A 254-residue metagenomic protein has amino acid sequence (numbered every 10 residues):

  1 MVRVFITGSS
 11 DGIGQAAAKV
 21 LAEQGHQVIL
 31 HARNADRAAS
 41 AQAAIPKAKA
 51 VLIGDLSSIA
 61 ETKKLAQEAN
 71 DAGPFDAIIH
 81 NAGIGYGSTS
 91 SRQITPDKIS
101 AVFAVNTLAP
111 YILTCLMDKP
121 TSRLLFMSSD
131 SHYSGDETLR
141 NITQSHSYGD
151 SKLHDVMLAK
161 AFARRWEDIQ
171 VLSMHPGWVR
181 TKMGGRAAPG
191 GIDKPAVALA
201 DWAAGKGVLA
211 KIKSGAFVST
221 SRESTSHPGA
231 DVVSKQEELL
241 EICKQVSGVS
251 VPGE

Functional and structural regions predicted by a protein language model:
R3-G8, H31: Conserved N-terminal Rossmann-fold NAD(P)-binding element of oxidoreductases
S10, A18: N-terminal Rossmann NAD(P)H-binding glycine-rich loop of SDR-like oxidoreductase domains
Q24-S40: Conserved glycine-rich Rossmann-like NAD(P)H-binding loop of the short-chain dehydrogenase/reductase
I45-A60: Rossmann-fold cofactor-recognition segment
S57-G73: Conserved Rossmann-fold cofactor-binding substructure of NAD(P)-dependent oxidoreductases
T62, A188-E241, Q245, V249: C-terminal helical subdomain
G83-I84, S88, R92, I99-S100 (+2 more regions): Catalytic loop of short-chain dehydrogenase/reductase
